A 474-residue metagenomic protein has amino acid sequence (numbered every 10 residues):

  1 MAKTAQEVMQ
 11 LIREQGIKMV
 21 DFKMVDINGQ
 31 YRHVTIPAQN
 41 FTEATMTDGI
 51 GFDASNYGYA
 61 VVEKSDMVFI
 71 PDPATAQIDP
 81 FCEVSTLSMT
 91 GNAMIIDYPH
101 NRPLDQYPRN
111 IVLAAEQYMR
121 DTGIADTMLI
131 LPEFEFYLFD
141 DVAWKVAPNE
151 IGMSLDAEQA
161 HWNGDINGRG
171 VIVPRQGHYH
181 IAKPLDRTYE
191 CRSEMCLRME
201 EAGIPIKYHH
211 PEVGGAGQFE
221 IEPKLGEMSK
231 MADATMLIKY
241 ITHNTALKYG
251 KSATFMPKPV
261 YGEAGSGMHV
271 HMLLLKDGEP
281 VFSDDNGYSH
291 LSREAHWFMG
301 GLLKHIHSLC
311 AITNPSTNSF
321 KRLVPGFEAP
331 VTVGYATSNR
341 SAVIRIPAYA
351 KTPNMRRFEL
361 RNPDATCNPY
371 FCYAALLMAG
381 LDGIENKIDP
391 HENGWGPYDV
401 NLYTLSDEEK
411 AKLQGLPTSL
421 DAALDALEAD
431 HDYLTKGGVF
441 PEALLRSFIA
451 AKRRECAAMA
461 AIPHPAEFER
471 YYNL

Functional and structural regions predicted by a protein language model:
M1-L474: Glycine-rich, acidic/polar active-site loops that bind/position phosphate-bearing ligands
